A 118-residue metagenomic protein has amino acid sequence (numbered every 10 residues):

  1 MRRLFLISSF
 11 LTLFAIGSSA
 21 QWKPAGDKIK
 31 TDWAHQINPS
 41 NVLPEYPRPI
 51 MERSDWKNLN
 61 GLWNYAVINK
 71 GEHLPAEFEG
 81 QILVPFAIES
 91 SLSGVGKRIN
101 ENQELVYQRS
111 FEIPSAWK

Functional and structural regions predicted by a protein language model:
M1-W22: Bacterial Sec-dependent N-terminal signal peptides
Q21-K118: Extended carbohydrate-recognition surfaces in non-catalytic/accessory domains of CAZymes and lectin-like proteins
